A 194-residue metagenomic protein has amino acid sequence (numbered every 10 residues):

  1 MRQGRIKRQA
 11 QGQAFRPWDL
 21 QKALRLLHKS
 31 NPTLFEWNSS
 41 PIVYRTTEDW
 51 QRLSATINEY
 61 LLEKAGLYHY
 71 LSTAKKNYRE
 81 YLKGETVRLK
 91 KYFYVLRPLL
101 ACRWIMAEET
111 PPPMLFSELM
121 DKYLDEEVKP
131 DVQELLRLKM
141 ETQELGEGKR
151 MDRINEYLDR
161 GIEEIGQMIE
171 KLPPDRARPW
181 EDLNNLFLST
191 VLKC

Functional and structural regions predicted by a protein language model:
M1-L82, L89-Y92: Conserved catalytic core of two-metal-ion nucleotidyltransferases
S54-W180, L192: Conserved nucleotidyltransferase catalytic core and NTase-mimicking acidic/glycine-rich helix/loop elements in nucleic
L186-C194: Charge-dense, extended regions
